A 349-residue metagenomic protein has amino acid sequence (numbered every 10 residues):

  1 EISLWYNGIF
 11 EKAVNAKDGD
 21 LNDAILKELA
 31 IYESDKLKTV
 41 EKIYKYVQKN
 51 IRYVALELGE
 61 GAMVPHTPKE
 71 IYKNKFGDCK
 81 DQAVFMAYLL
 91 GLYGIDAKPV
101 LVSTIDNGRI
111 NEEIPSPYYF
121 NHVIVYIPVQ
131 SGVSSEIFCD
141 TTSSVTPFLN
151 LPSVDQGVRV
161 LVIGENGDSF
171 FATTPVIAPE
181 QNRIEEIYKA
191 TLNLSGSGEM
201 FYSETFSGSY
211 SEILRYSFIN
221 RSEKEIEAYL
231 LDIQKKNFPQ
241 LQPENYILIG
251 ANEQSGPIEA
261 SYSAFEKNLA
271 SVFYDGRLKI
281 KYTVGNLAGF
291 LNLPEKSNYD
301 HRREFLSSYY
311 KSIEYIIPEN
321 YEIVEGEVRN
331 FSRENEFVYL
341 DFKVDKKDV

Functional and structural regions predicted by a protein language model:
E1-V349: A sensor for short, sequence-defined functional sites
